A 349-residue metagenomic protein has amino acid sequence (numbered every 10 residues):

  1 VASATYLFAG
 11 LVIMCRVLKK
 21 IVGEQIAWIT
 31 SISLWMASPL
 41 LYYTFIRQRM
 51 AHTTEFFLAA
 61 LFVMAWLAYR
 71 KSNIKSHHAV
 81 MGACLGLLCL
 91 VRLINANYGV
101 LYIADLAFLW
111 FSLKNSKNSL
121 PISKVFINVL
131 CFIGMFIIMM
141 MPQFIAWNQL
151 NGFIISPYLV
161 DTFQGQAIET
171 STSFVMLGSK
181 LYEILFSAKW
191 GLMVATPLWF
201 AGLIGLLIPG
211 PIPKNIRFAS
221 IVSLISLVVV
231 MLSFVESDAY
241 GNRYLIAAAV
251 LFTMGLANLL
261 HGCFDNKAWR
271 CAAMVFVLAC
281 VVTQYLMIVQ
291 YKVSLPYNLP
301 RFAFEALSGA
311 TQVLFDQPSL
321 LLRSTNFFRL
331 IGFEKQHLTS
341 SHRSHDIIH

Functional and structural regions predicted by a protein language model:
V1-G10, S31-L61, A65, G86 (+1 more regions): Aromatic- and kink-enriched transmembrane "portal" helix at the membrane-lumen/periplasm boundary that abuts
A9-S38, F57, N73-S76, V80-M81: Transmembrane-helix signature of polytopic, membrane-embedded enzymes that assemble or transfer cell-envelope glycans
L11-C15, S112-L113, M193-I221, I225 (+2 more regions): Hydrophobic, aromatic-rich transmembrane alpha-helices and their immediate juxtamembrane boundary segments
V22, F62-V80, W110-K117: Membrane-interface transmembrane helices that cradle and orient dolichyl/undecaprenyl
W28-W35, A83, C131, I137 (+1 more regions): Transmembrane alpha-helix segments characteristic of polytopic inner-membrane glycan-assembly/cell-envelope
S31-I32, H77-L93, G99-I103, I137-I138 (+1 more regions): Membrane-interface alpha helices of multi-pass inner-membrane proteins
T54-L58, N97, V194-F200, A239-H261: Hydrophobic/aromatic-rich transmembrane helices and adjacent perimembrane loops
L101, S112, F126-G205, S220-M231 (+1 more regions): Membrane-lumen/periplasm interface segments of specific transmembrane helices in polyprenyl phosphate-linked
